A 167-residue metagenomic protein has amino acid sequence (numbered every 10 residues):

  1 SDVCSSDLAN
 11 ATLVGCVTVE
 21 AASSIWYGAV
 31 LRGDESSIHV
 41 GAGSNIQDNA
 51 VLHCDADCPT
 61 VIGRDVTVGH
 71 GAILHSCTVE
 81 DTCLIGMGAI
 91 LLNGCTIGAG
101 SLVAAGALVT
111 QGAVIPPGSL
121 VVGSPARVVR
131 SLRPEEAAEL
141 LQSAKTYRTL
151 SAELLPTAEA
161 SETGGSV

Functional and structural regions predicted by a protein language model:
D2-S5: Short, small-residue-biased leader/transition segments that mark boundaries at the very start of proteins
L8-A9, V14-G15, E20-A21, W26-Y27 (+15 more regions): Left-handed beta-helix
T12, D55, R133-E136, L140-S143: Alpha-helix initiation/capping motif
S37: Phosphate/pyrophosphate-binding betaalpha-module
T78, S101, L132-R133, S151: Short, flexible helix/strand-to-coil boundary loops that buttress conserved ligand/catalytic motifs in alpha/beta
G118-S119, P125-A138: Conserved beta-strand-loop-alpha-helix hinge in the C-terminal portion of ABC ATPase nucleotide-binding domains
E139-V167: Acidic/histidine-enriched, glycine/proline-rich intrinsically disordered or flexible terminal extensions
